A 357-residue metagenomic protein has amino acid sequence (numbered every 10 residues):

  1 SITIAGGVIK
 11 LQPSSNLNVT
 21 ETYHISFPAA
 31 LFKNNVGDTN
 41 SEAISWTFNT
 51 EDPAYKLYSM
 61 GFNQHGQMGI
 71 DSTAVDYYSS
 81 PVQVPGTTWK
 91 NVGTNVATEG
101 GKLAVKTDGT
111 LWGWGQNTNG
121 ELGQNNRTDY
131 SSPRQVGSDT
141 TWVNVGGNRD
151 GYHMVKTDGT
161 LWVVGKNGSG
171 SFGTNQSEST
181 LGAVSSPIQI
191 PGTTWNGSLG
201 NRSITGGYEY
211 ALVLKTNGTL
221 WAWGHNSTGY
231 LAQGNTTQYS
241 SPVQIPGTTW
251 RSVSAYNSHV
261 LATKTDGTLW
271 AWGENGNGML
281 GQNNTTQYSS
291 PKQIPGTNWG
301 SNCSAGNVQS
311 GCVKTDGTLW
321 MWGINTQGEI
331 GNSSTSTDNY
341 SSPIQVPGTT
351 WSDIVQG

Functional and structural regions predicted by a protein language model:
A5-L11: Aromatic sugar-binding surface patches on proteins that engage polysaccharides or sugar-phosphate polymers
S15-E21: Surface-exposed, short loops/turns at beta-strand junctions within beta-sandwich domains
V19, S26-P53: Acidic, Ser/Thr/Gly/Pro-rich low-complexity segments and short DxT(G/T)-type signature motifs
Y55, G100, G109, D150 (+7 more regions): Short coil/turn segments that connect the beta-strands within blades of beta-propeller domains
Y58-S79, G115-S131, V164-I188, G224-S240 (+2 more regions): Short glycine/serine- and acidic-residue-enriched loop/turn motifs that recur at repeat junctions
S59, G100-A104, G113, G151-M154 (+10 more regions): Conserved core positions of repeat-based scaffolds
T88, T107-L111, S132, T157-L161 (+6 more regions): Thr-biased low-complexity repeat/linker tracts and other Thr-enriched repetitive architectures
